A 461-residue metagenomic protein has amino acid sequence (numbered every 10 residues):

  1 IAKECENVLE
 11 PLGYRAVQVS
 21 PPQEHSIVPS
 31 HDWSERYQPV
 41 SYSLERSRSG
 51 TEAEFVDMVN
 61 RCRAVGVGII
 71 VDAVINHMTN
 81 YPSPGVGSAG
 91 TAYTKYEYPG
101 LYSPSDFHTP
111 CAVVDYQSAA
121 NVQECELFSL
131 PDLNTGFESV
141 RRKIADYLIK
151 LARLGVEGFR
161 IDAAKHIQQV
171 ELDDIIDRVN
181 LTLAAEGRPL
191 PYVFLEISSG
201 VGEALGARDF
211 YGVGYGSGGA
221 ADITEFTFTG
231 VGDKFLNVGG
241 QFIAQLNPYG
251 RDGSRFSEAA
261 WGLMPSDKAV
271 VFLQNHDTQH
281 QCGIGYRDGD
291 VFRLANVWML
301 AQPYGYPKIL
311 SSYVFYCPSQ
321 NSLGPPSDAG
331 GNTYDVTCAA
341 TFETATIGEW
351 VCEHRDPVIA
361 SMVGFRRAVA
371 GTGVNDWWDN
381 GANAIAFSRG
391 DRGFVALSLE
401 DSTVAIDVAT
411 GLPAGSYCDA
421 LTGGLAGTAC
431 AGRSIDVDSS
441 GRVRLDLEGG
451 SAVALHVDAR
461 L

Functional and structural regions predicted by a protein language model:
I1, L130-R141: Active-site mouth loops of central-metabolism enzymes
I1, N7-P11, L101, D106-F107: N-terminal carbohydrate-binding accessory modules
E4-E10, Y14-R15, S20-S43, E54-V71 (+4 more regions): Active-site-proximal helices and loops of the catalytic beta/alpha 8
H25-N60, A92-N134: Aromatic- and acidic-residue-enriched carbohydrate-binding clefts of CAZyme catalytic domains
T51, V140, D288: Charged, low-complexity surface patches
Q123-E124, R142, W261-M264: Short hydrophobic/aromatic segments of transmembrane alpha-helices and their interfaces
